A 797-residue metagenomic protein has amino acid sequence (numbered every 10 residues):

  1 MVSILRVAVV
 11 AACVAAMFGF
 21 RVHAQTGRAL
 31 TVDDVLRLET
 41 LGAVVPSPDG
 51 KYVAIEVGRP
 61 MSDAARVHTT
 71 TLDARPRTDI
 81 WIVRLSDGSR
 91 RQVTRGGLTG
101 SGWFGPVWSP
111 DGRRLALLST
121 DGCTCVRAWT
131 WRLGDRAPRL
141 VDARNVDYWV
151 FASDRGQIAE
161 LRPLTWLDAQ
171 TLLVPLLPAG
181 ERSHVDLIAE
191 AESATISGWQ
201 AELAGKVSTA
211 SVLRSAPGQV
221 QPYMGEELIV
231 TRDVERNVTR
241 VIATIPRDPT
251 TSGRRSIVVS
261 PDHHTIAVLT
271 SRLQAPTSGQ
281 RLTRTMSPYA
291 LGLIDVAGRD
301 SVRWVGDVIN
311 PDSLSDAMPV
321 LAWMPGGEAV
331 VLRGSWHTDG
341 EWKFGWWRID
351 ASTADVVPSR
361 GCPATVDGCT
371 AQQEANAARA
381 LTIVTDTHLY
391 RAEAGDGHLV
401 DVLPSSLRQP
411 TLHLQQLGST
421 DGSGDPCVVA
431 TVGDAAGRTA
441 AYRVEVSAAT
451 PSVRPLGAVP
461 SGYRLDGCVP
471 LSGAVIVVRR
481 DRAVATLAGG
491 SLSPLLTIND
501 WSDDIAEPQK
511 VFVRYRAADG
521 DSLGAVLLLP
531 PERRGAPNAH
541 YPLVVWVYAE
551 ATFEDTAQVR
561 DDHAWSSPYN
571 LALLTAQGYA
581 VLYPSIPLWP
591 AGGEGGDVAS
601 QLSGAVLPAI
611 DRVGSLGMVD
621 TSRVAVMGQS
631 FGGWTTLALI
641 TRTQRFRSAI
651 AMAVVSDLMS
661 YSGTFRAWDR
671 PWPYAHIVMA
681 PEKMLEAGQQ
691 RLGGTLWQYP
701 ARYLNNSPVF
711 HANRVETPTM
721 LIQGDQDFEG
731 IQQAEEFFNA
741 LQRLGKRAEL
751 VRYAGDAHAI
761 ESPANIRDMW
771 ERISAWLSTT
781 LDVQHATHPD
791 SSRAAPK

Functional and structural regions predicted by a protein language model:
Q25-T40, L72-R75, I82-F104, W131-A159 (+9 more regions): Multi-bladed beta-propeller domains
D33-T70, A74, T78: Beta-strand-rich domains and repeat architectures in extracellular enzymes and scaffolds, especially beta-propellers
V44-V53, F104-R114, Q157, R162-L172 (+6 more regions): Blade-terminus and WD-like Trp-Asp/Gly-His loop motifs, strongest in beta-propeller folds
E56-V57, M61-A64, L228, A267-L269 (+5 more regions): Non-catalytic accessory segments flanking enzyme active sites
R59-W81, V174-E235, S271-V296, K343-I349 (+2 more regions): Predominantly five- to eight-bladed beta-propeller fold
P60-D63, D121-C125, A179-R182, L273-P276 (+3 more regions): Short glycine/acidic-enriched loop and turn motifs that connect beta-strands
N538-E550: Short beta-strand element of the alpha/beta-hydrolase
R560-K797: Active-site-proximal cap/loop segments of hydrolase catalytic domains
